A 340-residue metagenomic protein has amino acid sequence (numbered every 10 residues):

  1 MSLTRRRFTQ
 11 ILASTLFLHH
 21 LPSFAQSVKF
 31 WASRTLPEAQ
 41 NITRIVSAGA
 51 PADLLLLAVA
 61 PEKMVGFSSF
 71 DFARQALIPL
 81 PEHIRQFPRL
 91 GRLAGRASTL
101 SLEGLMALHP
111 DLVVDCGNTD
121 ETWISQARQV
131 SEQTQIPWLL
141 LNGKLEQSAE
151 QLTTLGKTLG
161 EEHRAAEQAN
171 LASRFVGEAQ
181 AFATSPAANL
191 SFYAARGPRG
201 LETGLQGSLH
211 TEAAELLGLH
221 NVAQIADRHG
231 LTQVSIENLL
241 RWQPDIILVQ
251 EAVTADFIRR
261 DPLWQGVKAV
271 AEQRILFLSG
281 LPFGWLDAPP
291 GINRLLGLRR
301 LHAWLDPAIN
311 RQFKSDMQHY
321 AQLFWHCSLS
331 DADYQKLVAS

Functional and structural regions predicted by a protein language model:
S2-L55, E162-A194, W304, A308-S340: Bacterial Sec-exported substrate-binding components of ABC uptake systems
P51-L54, F70-A73, N118-E121, K144-S148 (+4 more regions): Solvent-exposed loop/turn segments at secondary-structure junctions within structured extracellular/periplasmic domains
A52-L108, L112-E121, L219-V222: A short, structured surface patch at a secondary-structure boundary
A73-A76, R96-A97, T119-Q126, L140-T154 (+2 more regions): Extracytoplasmic ligand-binding site segments that recognize negatively charged/polar headgroups
R92, E146-T154, A166, A181 (+2 more regions): Structured C-terminal subdomain patch of bacterial secreted/periplasmic proteins
T119-E132, V249-Q265: A ligand-binding cleft/hinge motif common to bilobed small-molecule-binding domains
T203-G230: Alpha-helical, coiled-coil/dimerization segments enriched in small aliphatic residues
A223, G230-A252: Ligand-binding pocket segment of bilobal, Venus flytrap-like solute-binding proteins
